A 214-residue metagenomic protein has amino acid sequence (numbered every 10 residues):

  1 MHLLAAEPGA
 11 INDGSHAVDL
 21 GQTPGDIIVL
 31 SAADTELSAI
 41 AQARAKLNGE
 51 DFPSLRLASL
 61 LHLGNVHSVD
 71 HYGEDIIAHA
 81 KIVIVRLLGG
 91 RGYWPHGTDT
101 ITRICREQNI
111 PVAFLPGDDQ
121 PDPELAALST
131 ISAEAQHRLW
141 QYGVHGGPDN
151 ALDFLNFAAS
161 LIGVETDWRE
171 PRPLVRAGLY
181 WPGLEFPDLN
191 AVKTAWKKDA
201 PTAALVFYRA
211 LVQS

Functional and structural regions predicted by a protein language model:
M1-S214: An N-terminal assembly and electron-transfer interface module characteristic of large anaerobic redox and radical
